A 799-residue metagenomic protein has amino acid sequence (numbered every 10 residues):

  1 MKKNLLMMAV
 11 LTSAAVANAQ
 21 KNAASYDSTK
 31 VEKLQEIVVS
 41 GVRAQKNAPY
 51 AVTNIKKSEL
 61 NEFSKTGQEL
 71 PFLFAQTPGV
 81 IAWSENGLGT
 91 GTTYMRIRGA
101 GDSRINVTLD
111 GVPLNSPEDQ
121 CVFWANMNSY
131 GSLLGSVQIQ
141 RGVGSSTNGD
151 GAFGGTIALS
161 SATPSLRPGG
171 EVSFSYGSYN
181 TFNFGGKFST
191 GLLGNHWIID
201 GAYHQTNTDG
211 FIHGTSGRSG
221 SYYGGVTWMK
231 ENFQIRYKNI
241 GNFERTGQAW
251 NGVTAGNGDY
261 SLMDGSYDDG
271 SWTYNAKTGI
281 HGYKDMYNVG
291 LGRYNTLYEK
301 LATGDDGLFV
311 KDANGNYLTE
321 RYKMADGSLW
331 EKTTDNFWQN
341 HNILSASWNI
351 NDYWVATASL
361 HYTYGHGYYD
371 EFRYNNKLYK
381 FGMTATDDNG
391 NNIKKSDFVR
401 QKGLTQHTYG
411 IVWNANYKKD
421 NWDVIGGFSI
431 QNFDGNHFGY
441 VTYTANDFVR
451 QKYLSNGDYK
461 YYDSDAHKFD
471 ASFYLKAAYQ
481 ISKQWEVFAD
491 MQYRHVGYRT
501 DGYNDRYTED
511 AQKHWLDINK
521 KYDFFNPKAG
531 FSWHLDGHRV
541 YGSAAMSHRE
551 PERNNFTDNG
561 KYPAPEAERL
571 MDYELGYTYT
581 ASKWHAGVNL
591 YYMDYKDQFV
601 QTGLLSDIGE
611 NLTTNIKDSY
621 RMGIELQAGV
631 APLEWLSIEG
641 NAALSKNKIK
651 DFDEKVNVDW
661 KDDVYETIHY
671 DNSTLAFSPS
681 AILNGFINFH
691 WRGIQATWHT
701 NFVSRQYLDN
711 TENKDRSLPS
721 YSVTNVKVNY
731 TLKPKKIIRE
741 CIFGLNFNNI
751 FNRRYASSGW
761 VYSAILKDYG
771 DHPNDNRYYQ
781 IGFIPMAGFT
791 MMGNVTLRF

Functional and structural regions predicted by a protein language model:
V31-K65, Y94: N-terminal periplasmic "start-of-domain" segments of outer-membrane beta-barrel proteins
P71-P113, G135: Extracytoplasmic beta-strand/coil segments of soluble accessory domains associated with Gram-negative outer-membrane
P113-R141, S160: Short acidic/polar hinge/loop motifs at secondary-structure boundaries that mediate gating or recognition
Y176-N207, I212-N251, A255-E299, N342-D352 (+1 more regions): Transmembrane beta-barrel wall of Gram-negative outer-membrane proteins
T208-D209, A676-K736, F751, A756-W760: C-terminal beta-barrel architecture of Gram-negative outer-membrane proteins
S429-Q431, S455-Y595, A631-L633, A643 (+1 more regions): Structural signature of Gram-negative outer-membrane beta-barrels, strongest in the C-terminal barrel of TonB-dependent
K483, Y592-D594, T614-N710, N794-R798: Gram-negative outer-membrane beta-barrel transporters
K596, I638, K646-K648, S704-L708 (+1 more regions): C-terminal beta-signal and adjacent terminal beta-strands/loops of Gram-negative outer-membrane beta-barrel proteins
